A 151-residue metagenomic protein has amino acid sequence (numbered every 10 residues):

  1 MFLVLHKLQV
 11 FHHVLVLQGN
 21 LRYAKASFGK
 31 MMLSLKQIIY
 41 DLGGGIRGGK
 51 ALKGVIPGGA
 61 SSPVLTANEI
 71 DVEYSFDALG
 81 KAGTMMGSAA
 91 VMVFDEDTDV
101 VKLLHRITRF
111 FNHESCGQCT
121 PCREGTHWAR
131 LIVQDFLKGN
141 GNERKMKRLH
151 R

Functional and structural regions predicted by a protein language model:
M1-R151: Redox cofactor-anchoring modules in respiratory/redox and cofactor-processing assemblies
